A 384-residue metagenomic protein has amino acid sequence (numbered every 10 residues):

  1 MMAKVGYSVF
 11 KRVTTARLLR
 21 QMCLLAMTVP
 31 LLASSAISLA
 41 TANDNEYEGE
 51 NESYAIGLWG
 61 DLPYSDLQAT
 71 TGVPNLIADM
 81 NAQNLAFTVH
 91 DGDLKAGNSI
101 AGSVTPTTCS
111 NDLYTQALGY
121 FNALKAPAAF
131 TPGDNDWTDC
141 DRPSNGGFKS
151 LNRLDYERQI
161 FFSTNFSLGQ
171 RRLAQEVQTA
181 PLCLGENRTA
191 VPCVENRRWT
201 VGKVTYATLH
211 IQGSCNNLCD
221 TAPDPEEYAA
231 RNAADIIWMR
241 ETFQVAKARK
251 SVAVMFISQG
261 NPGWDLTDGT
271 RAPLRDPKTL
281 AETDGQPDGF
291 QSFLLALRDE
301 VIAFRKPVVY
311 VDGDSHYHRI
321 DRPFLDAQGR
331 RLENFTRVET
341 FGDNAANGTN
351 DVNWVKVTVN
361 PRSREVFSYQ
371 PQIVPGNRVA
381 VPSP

Functional and structural regions predicted by a protein language model:
M1-L18: N-terminal secretory signal peptides that target proteins for export/translocation
M22-S34: Bacterial N-terminal signal peptides
S35-N43, D314: Signal peptide processing junction and immediate N-terminal pro/mature segment of secreted/exported proteins
T41-N111: N-terminal active-site segment of His-dependent metallophosphoesterases
D61, G92-D93, G133-D134, Q259 (+1 more regions): Active-site glycine-centered loops adjacent to acidic/histidine catalytic or metal-binding residues that shape
A78-F87, T200, T205-A207, A222-F324: His/acidic metal-ligating clusters that form di-metal
G102-A234, W238, Y317-I320, F324-N344 (+1 more regions): Extended active-site neighborhood of metal-dependent phosphoesterases/phosphodiesterases
V355-P384: A short C-terminal boundary segment appended to hydrolase-like catalytic domains
